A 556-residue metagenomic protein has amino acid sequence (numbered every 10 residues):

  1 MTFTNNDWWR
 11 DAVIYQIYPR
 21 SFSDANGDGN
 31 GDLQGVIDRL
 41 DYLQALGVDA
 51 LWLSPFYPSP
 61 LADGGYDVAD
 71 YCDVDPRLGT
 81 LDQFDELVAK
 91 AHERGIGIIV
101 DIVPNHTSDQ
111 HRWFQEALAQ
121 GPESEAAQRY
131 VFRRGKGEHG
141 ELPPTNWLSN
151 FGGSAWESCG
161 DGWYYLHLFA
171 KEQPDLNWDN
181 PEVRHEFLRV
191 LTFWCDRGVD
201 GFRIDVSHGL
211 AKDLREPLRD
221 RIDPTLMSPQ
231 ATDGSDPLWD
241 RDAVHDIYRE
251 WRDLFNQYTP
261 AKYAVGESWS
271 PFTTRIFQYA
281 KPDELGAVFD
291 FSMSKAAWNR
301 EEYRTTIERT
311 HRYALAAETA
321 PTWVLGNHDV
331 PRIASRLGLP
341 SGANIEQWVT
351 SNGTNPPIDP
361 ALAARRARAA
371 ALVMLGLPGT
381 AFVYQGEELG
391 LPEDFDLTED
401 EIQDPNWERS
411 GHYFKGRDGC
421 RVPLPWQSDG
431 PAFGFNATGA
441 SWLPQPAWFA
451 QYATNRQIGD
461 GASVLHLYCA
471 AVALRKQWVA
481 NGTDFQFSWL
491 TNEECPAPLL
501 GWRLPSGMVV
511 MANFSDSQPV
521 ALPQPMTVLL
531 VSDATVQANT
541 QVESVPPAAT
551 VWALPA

Functional and structural regions predicted by a protein language model:
M1-P525, S532-A556: Active-site and adjacent substrate-binding regions of carbohydrate-active enzymes
